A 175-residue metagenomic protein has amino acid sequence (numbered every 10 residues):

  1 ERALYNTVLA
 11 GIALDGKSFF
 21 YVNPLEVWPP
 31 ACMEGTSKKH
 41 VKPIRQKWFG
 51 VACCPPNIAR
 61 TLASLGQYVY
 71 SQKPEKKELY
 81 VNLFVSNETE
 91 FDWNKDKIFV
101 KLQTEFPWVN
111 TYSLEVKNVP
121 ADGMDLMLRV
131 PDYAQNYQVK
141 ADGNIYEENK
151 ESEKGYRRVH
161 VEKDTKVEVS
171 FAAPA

Functional and structural regions predicted by a protein language model:
E1-V130, Q138: Aromatic (Trp/Tyr) and acidic
R2, F171-A175: Glycine/proline-rich low-complexity spacer/linker segments in large multi-domain proteins
Y112, G155-V159, T165: Short strand-edge motifs at loop-to-beta-strand transitions and within beta-strands of extracellular beta-rich domains
G123, D164-K166: Extracellular Ig-like/FN3 beta-sandwich strand-entry sites
L128, V167-V169: Hydrophobic, well-ordered secondary-structure elements that form the walls of internal hydrophobic environments
V130-D132, G143, A173: A short beta-strand motif that forms part of the nucleic acid-binding face of small beta-barrel RNA-binding folds
A134-H160: Solvent-exposed beta-strand/loop surfaces of large extracellular or lumenal domains
E162-K163, F171: Periplasmic N-terminal soluble interaction domains immediately after the signal peptide in Gram-negative
